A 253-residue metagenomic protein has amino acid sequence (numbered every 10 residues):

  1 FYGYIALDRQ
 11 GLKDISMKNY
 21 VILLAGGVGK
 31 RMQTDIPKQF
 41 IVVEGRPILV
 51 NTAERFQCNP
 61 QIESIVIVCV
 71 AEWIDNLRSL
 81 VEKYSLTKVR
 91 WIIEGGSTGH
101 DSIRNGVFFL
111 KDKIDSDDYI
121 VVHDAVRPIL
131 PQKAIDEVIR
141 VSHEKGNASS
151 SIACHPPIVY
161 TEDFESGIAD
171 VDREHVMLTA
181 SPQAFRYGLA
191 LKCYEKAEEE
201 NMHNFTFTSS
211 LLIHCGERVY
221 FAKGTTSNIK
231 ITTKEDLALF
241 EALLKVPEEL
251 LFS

Functional and structural regions predicted by a protein language model:
F1-S16: N-terminal amphipathic/basic-hydrophobic helices that include classical n-h-c signal peptides and signal-anchor
K18-D75: N-terminal glycine-rich phosphate-binding loop and ensuing alpha1 helix
L23, L49, G106, D124 (+3 more regions): Residue-level signal for inorganic ion chemistry
A53-Q57, V81, L110: Hydrophobic C-terminal alpha-helix "anchor/cap" residues
E82-S116: Short phosphate-binding loop-to-helix
I120: Short aromatic/hydrophobic "clamp" motif used to bind/position activated sugar donors
I129-A222, S253: Conserved core of the sugar-phosphate nucleotidyltransferase
N228-S253: Hydrophobic helical membrane-anchoring modules
